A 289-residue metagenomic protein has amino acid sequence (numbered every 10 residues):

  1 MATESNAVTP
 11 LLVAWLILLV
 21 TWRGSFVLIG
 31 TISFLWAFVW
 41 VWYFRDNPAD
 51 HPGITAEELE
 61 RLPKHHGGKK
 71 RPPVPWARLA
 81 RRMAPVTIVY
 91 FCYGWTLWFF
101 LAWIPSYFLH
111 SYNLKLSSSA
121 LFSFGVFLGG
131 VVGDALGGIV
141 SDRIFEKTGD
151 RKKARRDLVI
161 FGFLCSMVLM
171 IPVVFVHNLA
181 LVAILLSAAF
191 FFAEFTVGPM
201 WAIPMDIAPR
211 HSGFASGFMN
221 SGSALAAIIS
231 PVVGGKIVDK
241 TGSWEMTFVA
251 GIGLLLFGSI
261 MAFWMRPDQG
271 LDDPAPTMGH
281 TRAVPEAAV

Functional and structural regions predicted by a protein language model:
M1-L11, I17, G130-D134, N220-S230: Glycine-rich segments within core transmembrane alpha-helices of 12-TM secondary carriers
A2-H51: Helix-loop-helix hairpin linking two adjacent transmembrane segments in secondary transporters
L12-V20, F108-L109, V140-S141, F145 (+1 more regions): Interfacial helix-cap and linker-helix signal at transmembrane-aqueous boundaries of multi-pass secondary transporters
L18-T31, K115, A154-D157, K236-G253: A membrane-interface helix-boundary motif in multi-pass transporters
N47-V86, H280-E286: Juxtamembrane intracellular "pre-TM" segments in multi-pass secondary transporters
R81-G138, E194-W201, M205, S230: Extracytoplasmic gate region of multi-pass secondary transporters
D134, M205-S243: A late C-terminal transmembrane helix in Major Facilitator Superfamily
K152-M200: C-terminal transmembrane helical hairpin of 12-TM major facilitator-type secondary transporters
